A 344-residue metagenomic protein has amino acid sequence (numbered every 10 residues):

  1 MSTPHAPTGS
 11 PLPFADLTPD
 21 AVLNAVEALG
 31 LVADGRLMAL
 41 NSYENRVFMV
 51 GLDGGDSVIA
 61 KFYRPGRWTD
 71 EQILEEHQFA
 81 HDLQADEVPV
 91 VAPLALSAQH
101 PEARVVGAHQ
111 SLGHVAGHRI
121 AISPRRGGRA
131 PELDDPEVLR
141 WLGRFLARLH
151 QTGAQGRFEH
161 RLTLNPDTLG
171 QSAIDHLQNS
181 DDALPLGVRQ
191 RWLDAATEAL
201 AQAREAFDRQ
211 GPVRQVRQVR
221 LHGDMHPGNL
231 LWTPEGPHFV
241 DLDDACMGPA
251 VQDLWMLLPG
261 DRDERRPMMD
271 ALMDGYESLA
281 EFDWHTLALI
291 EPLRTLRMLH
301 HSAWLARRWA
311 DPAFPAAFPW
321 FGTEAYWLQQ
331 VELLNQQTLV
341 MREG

Functional and structural regions predicted by a protein language model:
M1-A98, P234, R342-G344: Conserved NTP-binding catalytic cores of kinases and kinase-like/nucleotidyltransferase enzymes across multiple kinase
S2-T3, S10, A183, A303-G344: ATP/Mg2+ or Mg2+-diphosphate-binding catalytic cores that bind nucleotide phosphates or diphosphates via glycine-rich
N41-A60, P93-A95, R204-L254: Active-site acidic catalytic loop and adjacent metal/ATP-binding pocket of ATP-dependent phosphoryl transfer enzymes
L52-E159: ATP-binding pocket architecture of kinase catalytic cores
P65, G128, P237, A245-M247 (+1 more regions): Activation segment
P65, Q99, G117-L133, I174-L184 (+1 more regions): A glycine-centered beta->alpha junction motif in the catalytic cores of kinase/phosphotransferase enzymes
E132-R191, V216-Q218, A317-F318: A cross-family kinase active-site recognition segment
A250-E281, R297-A313: Active-site activation/catalytic loop segments of kinase-like enzymes and analogous catalytic loops in related
